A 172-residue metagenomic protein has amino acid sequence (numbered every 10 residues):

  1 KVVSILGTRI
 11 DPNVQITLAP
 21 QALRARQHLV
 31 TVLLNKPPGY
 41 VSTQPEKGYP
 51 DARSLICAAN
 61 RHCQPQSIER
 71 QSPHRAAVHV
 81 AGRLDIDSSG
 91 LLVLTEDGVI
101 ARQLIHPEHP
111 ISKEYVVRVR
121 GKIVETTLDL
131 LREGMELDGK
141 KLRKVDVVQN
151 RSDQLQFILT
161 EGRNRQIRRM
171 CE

Functional and structural regions predicted by a protein language model:
K1-E172: Basic, flexible Lys/Arg- and Gly-enriched helix-loop patches that mediate nucleic-acid binding at interfaces with rRNA
